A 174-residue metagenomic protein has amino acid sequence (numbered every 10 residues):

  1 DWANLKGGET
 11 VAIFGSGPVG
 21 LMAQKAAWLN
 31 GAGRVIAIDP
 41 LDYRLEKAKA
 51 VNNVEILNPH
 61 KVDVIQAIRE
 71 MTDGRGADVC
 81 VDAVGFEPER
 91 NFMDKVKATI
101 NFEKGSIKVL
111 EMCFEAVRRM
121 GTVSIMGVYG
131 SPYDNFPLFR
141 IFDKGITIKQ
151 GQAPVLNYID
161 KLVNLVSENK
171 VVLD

Functional and structural regions predicted by a protein language model:
D1-K6, T72-D73, E115: Glycine-rich helix-loop-beta junction characteristic of Rossmann-like nucleotide cofactor-binding loops
D1-V62, Q66, V81: Mid-domain Rossmann-like dinucleotide-binding core that forms the NAD(H)/NADP(H) cofactor-binding site
E9, G121-T122, I146: Glycine-centered, small-residue-biased loops immediately flanking beta-strands in adenine/cofactor-binding cores
Q24, L45, L110-F114, L138: Generic hydrophobic/aromatic pocket-lining and core-packing "Φ" positions
M71-V79: A glycine-rich helix->loop->beta "capping" turn within Rossmann-like NAD(P)(H)-dependent oxidoreductase domains
A83-V109: Mobile active-site "lid"/loop adjacent to the S-adenosyl-L-methionine
F86, V128-D174: C-terminal substrate-binding/catalytic core of Rossmann-like NAD(P)-dependent dehydrogenases/reductases
V117-R119: Helix-to-beta-strand junctions that scaffold the AdoMet/dcAdoMet cofactor pocket in Class I SAM-dependent enzymes
